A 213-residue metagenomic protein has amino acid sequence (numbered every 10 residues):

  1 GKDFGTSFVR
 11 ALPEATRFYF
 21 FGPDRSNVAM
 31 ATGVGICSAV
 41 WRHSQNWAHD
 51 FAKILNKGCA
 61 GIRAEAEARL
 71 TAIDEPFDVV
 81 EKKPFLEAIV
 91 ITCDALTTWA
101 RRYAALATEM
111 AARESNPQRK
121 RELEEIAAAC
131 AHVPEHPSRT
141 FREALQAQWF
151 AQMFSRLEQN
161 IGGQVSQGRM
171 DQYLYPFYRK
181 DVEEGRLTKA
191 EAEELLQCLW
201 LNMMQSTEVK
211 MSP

Functional and structural regions predicted by a protein language model:
G1-P213: Catalytic cofactor-binding cores of redox enzymes
